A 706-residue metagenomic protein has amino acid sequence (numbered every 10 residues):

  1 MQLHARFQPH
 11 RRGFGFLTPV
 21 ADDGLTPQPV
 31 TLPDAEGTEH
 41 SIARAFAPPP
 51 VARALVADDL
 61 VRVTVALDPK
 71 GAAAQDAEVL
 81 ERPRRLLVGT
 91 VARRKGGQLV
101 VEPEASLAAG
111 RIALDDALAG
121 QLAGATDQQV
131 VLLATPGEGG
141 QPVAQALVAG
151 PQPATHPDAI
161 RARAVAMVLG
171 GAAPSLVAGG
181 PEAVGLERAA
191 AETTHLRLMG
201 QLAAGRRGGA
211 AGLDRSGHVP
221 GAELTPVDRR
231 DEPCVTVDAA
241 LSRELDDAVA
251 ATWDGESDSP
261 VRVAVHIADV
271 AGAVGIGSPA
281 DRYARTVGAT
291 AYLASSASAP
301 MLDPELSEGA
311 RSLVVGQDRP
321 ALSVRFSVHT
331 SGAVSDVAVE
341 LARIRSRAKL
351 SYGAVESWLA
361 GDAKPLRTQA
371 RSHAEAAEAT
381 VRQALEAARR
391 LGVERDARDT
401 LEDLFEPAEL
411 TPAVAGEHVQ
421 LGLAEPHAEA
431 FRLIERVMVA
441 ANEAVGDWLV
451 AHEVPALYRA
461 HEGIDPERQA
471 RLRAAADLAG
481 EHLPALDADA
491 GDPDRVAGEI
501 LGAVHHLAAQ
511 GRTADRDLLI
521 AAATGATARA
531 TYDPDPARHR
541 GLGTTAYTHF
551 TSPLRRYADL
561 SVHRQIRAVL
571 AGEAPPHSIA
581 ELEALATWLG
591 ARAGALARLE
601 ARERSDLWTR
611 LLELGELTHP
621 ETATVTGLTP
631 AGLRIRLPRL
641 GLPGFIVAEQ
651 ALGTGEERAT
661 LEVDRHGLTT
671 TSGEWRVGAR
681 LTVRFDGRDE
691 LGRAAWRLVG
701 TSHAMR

Functional and structural regions predicted by a protein language model:
M1-H4, H40-S41, A52, A444 (+1 more regions): Structured C-terminal cores of nucleic-acid metabolism proteins
M1-R262, A271-Q317, K349, E356-L359 (+5 more regions): Charge-lined substrate channels and their catalytic hotspots, especially those that engage the 3′ end of RNA
H4-R6, A248-A250, R325, E409-T411 (+2 more regions): Short, surface-exposed charged micro-motifs
L67-P69, T330, G416, R639 (+1 more regions): A generic beta-sheet turn/junction motif
A92, T252, H266-A268, S327-H329 (+3 more regions): Solvent-exposed residues in well-ordered beta-strands and their adjoining turns, especially edge/terminal strands
R206-V235, A239-R243, E402, S578-L617: Edge strands and adjacent loops of beta-rich recognition modules
D238-P466, R473-P484, A537-A574: Feature marking long nucleic-acid-engaging regions of large polymerase/nuclease enzymes
A379, E386, A470, L596-A597 (+1 more regions): Basic/hydrophobic alpha-helical interface regions
